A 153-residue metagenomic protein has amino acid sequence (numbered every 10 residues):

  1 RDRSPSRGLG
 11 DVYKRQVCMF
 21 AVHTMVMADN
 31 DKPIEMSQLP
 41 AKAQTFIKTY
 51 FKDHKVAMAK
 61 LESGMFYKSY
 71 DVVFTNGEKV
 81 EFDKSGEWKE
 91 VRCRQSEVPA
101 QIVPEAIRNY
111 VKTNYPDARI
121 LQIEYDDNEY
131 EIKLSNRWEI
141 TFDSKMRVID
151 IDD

Functional and structural regions predicted by a protein language model:
R1-Q16: Single conserved hydrophobic/aromatic residue that forms the stacking wall/gate of nucleotide- or nucleobase-binding
V22-D153: Long, terminal "pre-/pro-" and other extracytoplasmic accessory regions that lie outside the mature folded/catalytic
